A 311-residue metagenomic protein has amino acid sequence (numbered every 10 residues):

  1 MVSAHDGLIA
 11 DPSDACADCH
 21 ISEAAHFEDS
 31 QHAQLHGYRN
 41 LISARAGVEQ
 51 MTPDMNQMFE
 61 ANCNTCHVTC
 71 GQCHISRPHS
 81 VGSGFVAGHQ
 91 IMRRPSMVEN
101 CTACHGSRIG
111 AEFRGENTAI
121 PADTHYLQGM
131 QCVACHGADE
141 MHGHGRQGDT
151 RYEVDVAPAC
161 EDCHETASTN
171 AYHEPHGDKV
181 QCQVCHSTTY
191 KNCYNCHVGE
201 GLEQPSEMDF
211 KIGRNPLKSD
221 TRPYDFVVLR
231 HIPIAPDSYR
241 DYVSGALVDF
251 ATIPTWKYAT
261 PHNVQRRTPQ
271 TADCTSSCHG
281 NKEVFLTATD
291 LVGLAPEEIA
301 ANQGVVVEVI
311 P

Functional and structural regions predicted by a protein language model:
M1-P311: Short sequence/structural segments immediately N-terminal
